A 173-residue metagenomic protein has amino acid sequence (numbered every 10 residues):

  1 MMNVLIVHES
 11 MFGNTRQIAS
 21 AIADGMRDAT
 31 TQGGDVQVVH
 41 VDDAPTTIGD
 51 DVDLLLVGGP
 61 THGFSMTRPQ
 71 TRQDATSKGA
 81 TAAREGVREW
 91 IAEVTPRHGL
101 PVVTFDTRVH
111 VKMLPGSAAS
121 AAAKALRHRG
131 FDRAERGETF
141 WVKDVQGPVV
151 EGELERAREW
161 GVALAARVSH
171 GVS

Functional and structural regions predicted by a protein language model:
M2-N3, D35, P101: Residues at the starts of beta-strands that form the adenosine-phosphate
M2-T30: N-terminal beta1-alpha1 ligand-phosphate binding loop
F12-G13, R108-M113, V142-D144: Short histidine/acidic/glycine/proline-rich micro-motifs that form metal- and phosphate-coordinating active-site loops
T31-G34, F131-D132: Short phosphate-binding/catalytic loops that engage adenosine nucleotides
D35-H40, E135-E138: A structural preference for short, hydrophobic beta-strand core positions in alpha/beta folds
V39-R129: Helix-loop-strand module that forms the ligand-binding subsite of alpha/beta enzymes
D132-S173: Glycine-rich phosphate/pyrophosphate-binding loop and the adjoining helix
